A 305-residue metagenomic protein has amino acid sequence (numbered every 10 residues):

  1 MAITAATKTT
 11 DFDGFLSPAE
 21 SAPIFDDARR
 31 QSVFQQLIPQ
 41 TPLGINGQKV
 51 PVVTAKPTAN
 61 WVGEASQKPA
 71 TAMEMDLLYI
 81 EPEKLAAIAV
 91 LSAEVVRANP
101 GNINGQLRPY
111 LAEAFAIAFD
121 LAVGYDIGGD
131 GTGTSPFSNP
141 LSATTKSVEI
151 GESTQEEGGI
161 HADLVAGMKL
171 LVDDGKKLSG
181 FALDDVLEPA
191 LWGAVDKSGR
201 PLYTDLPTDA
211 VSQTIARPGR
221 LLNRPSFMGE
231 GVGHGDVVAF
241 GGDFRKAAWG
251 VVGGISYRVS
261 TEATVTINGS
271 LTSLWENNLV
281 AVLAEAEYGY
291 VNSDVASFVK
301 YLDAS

Functional and structural regions predicted by a protein language model:
A2-A87, S297-F298: Assembly/oligomerization interface modules of large self-assembling protein complexes
A19, R29, I45, N102 (+7 more regions): Generic recognition of stable, solvent-exposed alpha-helical segments in well-folded globular domains
G44, S142, K146-V280, A284-A286: Extended oligomerization regions of viral-like shell subunits
V50, L111, V282: A residue-level signal for conserved active-site and pocket-lining positions in enzyme catalytic cores
K56-A59, A86, V95, I117 (+3 more regions): Short loop/turn segments at secondary-structure transitions that flank enzyme active sites
T58-V62, N99-P100, A190-G193, W249 (+1 more regions): Short helix/loop capping segments that flank catalytic or ligand/cofactor-binding pockets
Y79, A87, L91-D173, E285 (+2 more regions): Alpha-helical scaffold segments that mediate packing/assembly in large oligomeric complexes
S273-N277, A281-V291, V295-S305: TerminUS-proximal long segments
